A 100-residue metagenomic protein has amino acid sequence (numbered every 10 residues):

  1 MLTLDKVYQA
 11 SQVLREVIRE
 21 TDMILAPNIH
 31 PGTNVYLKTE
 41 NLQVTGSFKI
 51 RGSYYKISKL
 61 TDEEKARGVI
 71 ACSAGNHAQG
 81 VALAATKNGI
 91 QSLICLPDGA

Functional and structural regions predicted by a protein language model:
M1-A100: PLP-dependent amino-acid enzyme catalytic core
